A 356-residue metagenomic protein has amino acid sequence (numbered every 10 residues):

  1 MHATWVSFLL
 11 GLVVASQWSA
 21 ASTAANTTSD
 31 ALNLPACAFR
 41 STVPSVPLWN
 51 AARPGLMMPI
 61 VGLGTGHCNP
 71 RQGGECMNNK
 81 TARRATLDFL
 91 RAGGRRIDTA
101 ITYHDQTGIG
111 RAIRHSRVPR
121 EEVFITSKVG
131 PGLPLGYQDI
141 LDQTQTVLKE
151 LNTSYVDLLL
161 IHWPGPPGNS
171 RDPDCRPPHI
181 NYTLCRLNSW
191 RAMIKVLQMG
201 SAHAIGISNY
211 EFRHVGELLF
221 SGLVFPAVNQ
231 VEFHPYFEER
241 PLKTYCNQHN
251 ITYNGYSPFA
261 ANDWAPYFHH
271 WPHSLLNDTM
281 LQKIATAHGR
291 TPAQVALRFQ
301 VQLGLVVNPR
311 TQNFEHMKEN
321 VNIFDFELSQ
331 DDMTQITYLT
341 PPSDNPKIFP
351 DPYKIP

Functional and structural regions predicted by a protein language model:
M1-L10: Classical eukaryotic N-terminal signal peptides for Sec-dependent ER targeting/secretion, especially the positively
G11, Q17-V123, Q138-L141, S154 (+3 more regions): N-terminal binding-site loop/beta-alpha segment at the start of enzyme catalytic domains that lines or forms
A36-S41, W163-P356: Beta/alpha (TIM)-barrel catalytic core signal, keyed to glycine-rich beta->alpha loops juxtaposed to Asp/Glu that bind
G62, D98-I101, D157-L160, G206 (+1 more regions): Residues embedded in well-ordered beta-strands within globular domains across many folds
K80-R91, Q106-H115, Y137-K149, D157 (+7 more regions): Amphipathic, non-transmembrane alpha-helical secondary structure
G94, T153-V156, A202, P226: A structural motif
R120-L133, L158-P164, Q230-F233: A short, structured active-site edge motif that brings together acidic residues
P134-N181: Active-site gating/metal-coordination segments in enzymes
